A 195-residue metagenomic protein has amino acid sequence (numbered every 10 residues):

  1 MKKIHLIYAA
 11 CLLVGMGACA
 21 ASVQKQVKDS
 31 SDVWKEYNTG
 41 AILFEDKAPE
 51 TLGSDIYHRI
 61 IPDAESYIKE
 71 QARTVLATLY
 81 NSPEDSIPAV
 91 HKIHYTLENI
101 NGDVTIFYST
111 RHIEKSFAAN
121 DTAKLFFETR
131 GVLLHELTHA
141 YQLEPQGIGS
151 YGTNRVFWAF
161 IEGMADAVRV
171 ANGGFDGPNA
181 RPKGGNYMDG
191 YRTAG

Functional and structural regions predicted by a protein language model:
M1-K25: Bacterial Sec-dependent N-terminal signal peptides
A21-K25, S31, A194-G195: Pan-zinc metallopeptidase signature
E36-P62, R111-H112, A118: Acidic/histidine-rich, surface-exposed loop or edge segments in extracytoplasmic proteins
S54-R111: Auxiliary, metal-adjacent structural segments of Zn-dependent hydrolase domains
Q71, G152-Y191: Post-HExxH zinc-binding segment in Zn-dependent metallohydrolases
I113-L133, I148-F157: Short pre-active-site segment immediately N-terminal to the catalytic Zn-binding motif
G131-E144, E162-D166: Active-site recognition of the HExxH zinc-binding catalytic motif
